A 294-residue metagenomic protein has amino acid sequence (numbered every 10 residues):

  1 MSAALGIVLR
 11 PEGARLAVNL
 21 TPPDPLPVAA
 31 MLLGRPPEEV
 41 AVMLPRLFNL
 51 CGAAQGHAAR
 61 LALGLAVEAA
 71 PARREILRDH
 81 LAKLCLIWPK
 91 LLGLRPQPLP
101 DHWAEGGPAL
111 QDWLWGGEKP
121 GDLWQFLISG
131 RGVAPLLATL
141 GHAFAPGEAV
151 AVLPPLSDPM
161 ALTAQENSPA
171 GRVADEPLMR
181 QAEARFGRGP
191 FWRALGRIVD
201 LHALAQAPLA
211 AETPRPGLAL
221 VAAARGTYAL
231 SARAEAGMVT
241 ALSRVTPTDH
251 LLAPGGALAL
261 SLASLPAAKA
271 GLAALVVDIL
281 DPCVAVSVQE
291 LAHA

Functional and structural regions predicted by a protein language model:
M1-T227, S231-M238, T248-A294: Active-site bordering "gate/hinge" segments that shape substrate access to catalytic or cofactor-binding pockets
